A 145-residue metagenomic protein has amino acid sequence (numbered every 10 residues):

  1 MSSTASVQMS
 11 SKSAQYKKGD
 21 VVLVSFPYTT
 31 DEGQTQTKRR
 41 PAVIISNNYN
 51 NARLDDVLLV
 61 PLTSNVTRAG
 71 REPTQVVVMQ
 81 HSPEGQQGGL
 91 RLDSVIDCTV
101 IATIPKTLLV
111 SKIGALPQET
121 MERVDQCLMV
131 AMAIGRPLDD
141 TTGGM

Functional and structural regions predicted by a protein language model:
M1-M145: Conserved functional hotspots at enzyme active or ligand-binding sites that engage polyanionic ligands
